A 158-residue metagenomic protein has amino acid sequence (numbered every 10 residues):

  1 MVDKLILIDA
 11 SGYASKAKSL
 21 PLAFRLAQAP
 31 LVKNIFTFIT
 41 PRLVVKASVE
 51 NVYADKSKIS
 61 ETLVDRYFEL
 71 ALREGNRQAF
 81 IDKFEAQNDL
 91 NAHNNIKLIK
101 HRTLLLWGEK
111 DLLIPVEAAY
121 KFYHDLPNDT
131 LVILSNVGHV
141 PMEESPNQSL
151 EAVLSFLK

Functional and structural regions predicted by a protein language model:
M1-V2: Primarily recognizes the serine-hydrolase "nucleophile elbow" in alpha/beta-hydrolase and SGNH/GDSL folds
L5-N34: Flexible "cap/lid" loop of the alpha/beta hydrolase fold
K18-S19, F38-L98: Conserved alpha/beta-hydrolase catalytic His-Asp/Glu region
K97-K100, D125-L126: Short, conserved loop/helix-junction motifs that constitute active-site signature segments in enzyme catalytic cores
I99, L105-W107, D111: Short beta-strand/loop motif that positions the catalytic acidic residue of the alpha/beta-hydrolase fold
L112-A118: Conserved alpha/beta-hydrolase "acid-adjacent" motif
Y120-D129: Active-site-adjacent alpha-helix of alpha/beta-hydrolase-fold enzymes
D129-K158: Catalytic active-site module of serine/aspartate enzymes centered on a nucleophile-bearing elbow/loop
